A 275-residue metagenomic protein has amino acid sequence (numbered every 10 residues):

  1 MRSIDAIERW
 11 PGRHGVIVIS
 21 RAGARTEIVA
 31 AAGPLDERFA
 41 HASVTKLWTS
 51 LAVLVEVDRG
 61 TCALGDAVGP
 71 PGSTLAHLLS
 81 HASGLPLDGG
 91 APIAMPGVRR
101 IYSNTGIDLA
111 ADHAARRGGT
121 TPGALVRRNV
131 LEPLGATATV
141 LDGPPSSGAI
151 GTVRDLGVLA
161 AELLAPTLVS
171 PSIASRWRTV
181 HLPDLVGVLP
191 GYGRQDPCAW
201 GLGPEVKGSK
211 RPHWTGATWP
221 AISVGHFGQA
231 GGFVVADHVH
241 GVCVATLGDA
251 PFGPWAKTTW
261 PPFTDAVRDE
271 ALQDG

Functional and structural regions predicted by a protein language model:
M1-A31, D36-A40, V98-R99, A115-T120 (+2 more regions): Catalytic loop of the DD-peptidase/beta-lactamase superfamily, centered on the K-T-G motif and neighboring
A6, L51-V55: Residue-level detector of alpha-helical secondary structure
L35, A40-V44, W48, E56-P92 (+4 more regions): Active-site helix/loop module of the DD-peptidase/beta-lactamase fold, centered on the serine-lysine SxxK catalytic
W48-L51, T105-D112, R154-V158: Well-ordered alpha-helical segments within folded domains of soluble proteins
L54-V57, L109-R116, L163: Well-ordered alpha-helical scaffold segments within catalytic/enzyme domains
